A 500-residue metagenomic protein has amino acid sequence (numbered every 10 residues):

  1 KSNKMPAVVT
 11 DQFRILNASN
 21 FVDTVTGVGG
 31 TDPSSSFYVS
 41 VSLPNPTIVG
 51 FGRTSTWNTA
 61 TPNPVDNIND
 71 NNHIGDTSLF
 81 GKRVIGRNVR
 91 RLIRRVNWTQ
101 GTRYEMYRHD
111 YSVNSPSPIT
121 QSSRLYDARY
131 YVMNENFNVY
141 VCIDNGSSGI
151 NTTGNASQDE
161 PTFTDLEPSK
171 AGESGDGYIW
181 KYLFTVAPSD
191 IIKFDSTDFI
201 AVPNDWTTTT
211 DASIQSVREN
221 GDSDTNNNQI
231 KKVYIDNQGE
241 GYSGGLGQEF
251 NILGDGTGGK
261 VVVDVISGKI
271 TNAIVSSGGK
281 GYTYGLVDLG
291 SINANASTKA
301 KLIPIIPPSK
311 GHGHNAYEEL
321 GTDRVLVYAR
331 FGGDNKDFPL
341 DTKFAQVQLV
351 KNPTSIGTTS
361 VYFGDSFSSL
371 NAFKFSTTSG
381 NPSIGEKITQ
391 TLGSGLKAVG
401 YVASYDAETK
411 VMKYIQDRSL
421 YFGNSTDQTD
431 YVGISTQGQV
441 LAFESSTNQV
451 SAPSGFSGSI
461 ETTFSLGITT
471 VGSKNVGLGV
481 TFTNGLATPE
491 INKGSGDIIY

Functional and structural regions predicted by a protein language model:
M5-T225, K299-K301, Q390, G395-V399 (+5 more regions): Tryptophan-rich substrate-binding surfaces of secreted polymer-degrading and adhesive proteins
E173-Y500: Conserved, function-critical positions that sit in or immediately flank catalytic and ligand-binding motifs
